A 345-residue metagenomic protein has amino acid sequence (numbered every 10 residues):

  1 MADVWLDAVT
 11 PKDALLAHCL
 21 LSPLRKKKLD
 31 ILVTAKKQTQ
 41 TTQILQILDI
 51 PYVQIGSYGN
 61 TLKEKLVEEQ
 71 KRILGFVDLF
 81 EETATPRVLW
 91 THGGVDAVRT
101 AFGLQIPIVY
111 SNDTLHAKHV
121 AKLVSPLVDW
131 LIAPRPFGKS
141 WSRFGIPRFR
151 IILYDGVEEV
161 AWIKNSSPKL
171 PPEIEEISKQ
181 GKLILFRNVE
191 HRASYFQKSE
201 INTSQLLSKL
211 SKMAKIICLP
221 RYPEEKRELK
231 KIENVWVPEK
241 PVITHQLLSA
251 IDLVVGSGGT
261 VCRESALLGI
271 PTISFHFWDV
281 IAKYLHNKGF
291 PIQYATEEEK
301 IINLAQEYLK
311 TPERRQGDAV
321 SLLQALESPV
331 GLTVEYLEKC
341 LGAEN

Functional and structural regions predicted by a protein language model:
W5-L29, K37-P147: Active-site and donor-binding regions of nucleotide-sugar-utilizing enzymes
L48-Y58, F186, L207-P238: Catalytic donor nucleotide-activated moiety binding site of glycosyltransferases and closely related
V53-Q54, I152, W236-K240, P291-K300: Short acidic-hydrophobic, aromatic-tinged amphipathic segments that line or gate anion-handling sites
R72-F76, F80, P223-V261: Donor nucleotide-activated moiety binding/catalytic core segment of transferases that use nucleotide-activated donors
L89-T100, Y110-S111, Q246-Y284: A donor-sugar binding/catalytic signature common to diverse glycosyltransferases and related nucleotide-sugar
L127-V128, L268-Q316: Nucleotide-sugar donor-binding patch of glycosyltransferase catalytic domains
I132-S199: A nucleotide-sugar donor-handling region in carbohydrate enzymes
E313-N345: C-terminal amphipathic helix plus adjacent low-complexity, charged tail appended to glycosyltransferase catalytic
